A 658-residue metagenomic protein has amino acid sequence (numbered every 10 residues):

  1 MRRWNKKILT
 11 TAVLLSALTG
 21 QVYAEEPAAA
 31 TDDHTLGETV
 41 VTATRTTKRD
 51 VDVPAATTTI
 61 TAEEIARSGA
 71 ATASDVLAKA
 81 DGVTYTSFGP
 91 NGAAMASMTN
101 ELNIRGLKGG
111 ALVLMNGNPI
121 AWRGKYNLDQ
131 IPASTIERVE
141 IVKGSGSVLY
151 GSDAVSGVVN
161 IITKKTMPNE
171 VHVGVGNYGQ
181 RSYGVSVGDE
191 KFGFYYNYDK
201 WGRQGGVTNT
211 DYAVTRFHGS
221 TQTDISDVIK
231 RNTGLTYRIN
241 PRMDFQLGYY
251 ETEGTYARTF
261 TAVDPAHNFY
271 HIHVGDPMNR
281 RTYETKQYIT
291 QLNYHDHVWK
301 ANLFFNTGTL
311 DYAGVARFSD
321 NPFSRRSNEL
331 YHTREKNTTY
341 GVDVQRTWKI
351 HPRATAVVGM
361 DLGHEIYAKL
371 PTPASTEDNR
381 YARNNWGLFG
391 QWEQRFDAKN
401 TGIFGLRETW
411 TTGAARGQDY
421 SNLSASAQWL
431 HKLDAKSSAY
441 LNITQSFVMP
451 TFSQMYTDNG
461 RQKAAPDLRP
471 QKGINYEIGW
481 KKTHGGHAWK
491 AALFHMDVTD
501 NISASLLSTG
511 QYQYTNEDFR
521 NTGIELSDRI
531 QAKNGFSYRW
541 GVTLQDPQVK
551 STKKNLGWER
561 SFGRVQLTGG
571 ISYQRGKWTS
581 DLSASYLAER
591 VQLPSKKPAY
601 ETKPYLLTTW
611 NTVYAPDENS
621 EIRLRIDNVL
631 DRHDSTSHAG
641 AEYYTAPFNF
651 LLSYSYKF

Functional and structural regions predicted by a protein language model:
M1-A80, Y237-P241, Y288-T290, V342 (+4 more regions): N-terminal Sec signal peptide and the immediately downstream disordered periplasmic leader that contains the TonB box
E25, I272-H297, E335, Q418 (+7 more regions): Outer-membrane beta-barrel signature, preferentially recognizing the C-terminal barrel domain of Gram-negative
A73-V76, N100-N103, I141, L149 (+1 more regions): N-terminal periplasmic accessory domains that precede and gate Gram-negative outer-membrane beta-barrel machines
S74, A78-N118: Extracytoplasmic beta-strand/coil segments of soluble accessory domains associated with Gram-negative outer-membrane
E101, N118-K143: Short acidic/polar hinge/loop motifs at secondary-structure boundaries that mediate gating or recognition
M167, P352, R395-I403, F494-D497 (+4 more regions): Gram-negative outer-membrane beta-barrel transporters
P168, G188-T282: Periplasmic-side early beta-strands and strand-to-turn transitions of outer-membrane beta-barrels
F192-F194, R238-T252, R281-N422, S426-K432 (+4 more regions): Face-selective signature of the C-terminal outer-membrane beta-barrel domain
